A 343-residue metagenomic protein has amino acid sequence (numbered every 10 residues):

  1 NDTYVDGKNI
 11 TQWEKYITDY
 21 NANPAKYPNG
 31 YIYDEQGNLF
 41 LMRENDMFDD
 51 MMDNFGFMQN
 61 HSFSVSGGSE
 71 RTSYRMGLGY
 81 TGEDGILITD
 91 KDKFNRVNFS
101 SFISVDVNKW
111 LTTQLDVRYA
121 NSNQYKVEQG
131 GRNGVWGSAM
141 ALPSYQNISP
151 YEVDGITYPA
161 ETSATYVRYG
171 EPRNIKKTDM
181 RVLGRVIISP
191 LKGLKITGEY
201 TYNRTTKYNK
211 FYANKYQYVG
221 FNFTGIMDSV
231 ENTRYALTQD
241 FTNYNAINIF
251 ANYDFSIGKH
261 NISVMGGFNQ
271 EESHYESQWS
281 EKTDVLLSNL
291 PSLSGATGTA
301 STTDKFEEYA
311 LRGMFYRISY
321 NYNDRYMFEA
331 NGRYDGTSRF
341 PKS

Functional and structural regions predicted by a protein language model:
N1-N45, T81, G85-R181, T197-R312 (+1 more regions): Surface-exposed loop/interface segments of Gram-negative outer-membrane beta-barrel transport/assembly proteins
M52-G56, F306-E307: Short Gly/Pro-enriched turn/cap motifs at secondary-structure boundaries
M58, S69-E70, D106-T112, S189-L191 (+2 more regions): Outer-membrane beta-barrel channels and translocator barrels
S64-G68, G77, F102-S104, R185-I187 (+3 more regions): Transmembrane beta-barrel domains of outer membrane proteins
T72-R75, G220: Short coil-to-beta-strand
A246, G313-R317, R325-M327: Short glycine-rich loop/turn motifs
K342-S343: Short glycine/threonine-rich loop-to-helix capping motif typified by GTGT followed within a few residues by an Asp-Pro
